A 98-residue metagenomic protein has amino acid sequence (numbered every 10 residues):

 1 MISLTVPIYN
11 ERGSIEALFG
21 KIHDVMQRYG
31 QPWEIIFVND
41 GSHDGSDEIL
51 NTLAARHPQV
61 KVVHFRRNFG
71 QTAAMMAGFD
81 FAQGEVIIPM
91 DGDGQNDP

Functional and structural regions predicted by a protein language model:
M1-P98: Structured catalytic core of nucleotide-sugar glycosyltransferases
